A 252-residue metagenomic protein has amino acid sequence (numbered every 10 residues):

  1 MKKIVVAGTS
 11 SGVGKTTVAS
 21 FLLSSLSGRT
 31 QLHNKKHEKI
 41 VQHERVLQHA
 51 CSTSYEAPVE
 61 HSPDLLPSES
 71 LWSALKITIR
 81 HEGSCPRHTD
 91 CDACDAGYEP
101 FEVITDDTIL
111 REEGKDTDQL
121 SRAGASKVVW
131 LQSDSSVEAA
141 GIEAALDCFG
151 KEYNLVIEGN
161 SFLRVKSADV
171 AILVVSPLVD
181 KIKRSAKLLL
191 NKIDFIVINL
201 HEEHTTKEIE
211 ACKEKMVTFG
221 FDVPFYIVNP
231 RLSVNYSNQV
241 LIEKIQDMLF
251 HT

Functional and structural regions predicted by a protein language model:
M1-I4: Extreme N-terminal starter segment of soluble prokaryotic enzymes
V6-L22: Glycine-rich phosphate-binding P-loop
T9, I77, S133, S176 (+1 more regions): Cofactor-binding loop segments of dinucleotide-utilizing enzymes, especially the Rossmann-like FAD- and NAD(P)+-binding
F21, P63, D147, K151-N154 (+1 more regions): Conserved catalytic-core segment of NTP-binding enzymes
L23-W130: N-terminal phosphate/diphosphate-binding loop that engages ATP/GTP or pyrophosphate donors across diverse enzyme folds
K127-S161: Phosphate-binding/switch loop-helix module in NTP-utilizing enzymes
V240-T252: C-terminal alpha-helix
